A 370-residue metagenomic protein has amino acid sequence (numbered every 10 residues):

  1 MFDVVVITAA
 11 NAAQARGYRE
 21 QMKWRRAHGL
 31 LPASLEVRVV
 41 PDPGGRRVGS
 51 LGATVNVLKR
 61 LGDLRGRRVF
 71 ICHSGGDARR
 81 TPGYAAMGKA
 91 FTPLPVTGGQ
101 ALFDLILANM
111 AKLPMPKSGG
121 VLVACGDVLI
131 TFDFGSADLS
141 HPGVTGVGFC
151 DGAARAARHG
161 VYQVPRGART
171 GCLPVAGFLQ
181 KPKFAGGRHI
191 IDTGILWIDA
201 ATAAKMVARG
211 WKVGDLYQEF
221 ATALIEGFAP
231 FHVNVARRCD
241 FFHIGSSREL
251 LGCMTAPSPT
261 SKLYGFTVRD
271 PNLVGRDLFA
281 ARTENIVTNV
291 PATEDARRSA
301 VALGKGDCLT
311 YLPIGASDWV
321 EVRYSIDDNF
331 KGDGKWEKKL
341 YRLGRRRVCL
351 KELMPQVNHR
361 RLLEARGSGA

Functional and structural regions predicted by a protein language model:
M1, V5-N11, R26, R38-T54 (+4 more regions): Left-handed beta-helix
M1-L139, L353-Q356, R360: Conserved N-terminal catalytic core of the sugar/cofactor nucleotidyltransferase
M22-H28, D77-R79, F134-A137, F149 (+2 more regions): Intrinsically disordered, low-complexity boundary segments flanking structured domains
P32-E36, P174, A229: A short helix-to-beta-strand connector/capping loop
G66, A85-G88, T92-G210: Conserved core of the sugar-phosphate nucleotidyltransferase
I71, T81, G152, R188 (+1 more regions): Homeobox/homeodomain signature
S74, C125, W197, H243-I244: Alpha-helical architecture
